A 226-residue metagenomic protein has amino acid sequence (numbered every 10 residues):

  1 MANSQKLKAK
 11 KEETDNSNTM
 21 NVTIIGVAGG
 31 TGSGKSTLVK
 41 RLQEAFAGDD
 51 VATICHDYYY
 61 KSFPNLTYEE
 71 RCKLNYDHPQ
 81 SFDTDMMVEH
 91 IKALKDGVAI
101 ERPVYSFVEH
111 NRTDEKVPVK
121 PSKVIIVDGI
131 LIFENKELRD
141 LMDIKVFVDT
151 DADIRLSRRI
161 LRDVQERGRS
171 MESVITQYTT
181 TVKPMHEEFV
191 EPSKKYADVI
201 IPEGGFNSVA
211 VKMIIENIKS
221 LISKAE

Functional and structural regions predicted by a protein language model:
A2-N18, K120-P121, L161, K183-E226: NTP-dependent small-molecule kinase module
G30: P-loop (Walker A) phosphate-binding loop of NTP-binding proteins
K35: Conserved lysine of the Walker
L38: Hydrophobic positions on the alpha1 helix immediately C-terminal to the Walker A/P-loop
E44-A52: Post-Walker A helix-loop "phosphate-sensing" segment adjacent to the P-loop in P-loop NTPases
A52, K61, N65-F107: Conserved nucleotide-sensing/catalytic segment adjacent to the nucleotide-binding pocket in NTP-handling enzymes
T113-R167: ATP-dependent NMP and nucleoside kinases share a basic, alpha-helical "lid"
